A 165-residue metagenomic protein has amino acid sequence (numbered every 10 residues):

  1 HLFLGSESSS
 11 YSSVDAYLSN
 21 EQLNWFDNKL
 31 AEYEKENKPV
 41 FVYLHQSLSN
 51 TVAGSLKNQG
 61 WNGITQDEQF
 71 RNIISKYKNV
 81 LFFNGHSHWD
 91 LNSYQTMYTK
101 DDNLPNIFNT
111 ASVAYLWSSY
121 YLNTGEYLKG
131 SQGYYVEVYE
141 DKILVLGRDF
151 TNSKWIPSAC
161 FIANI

Functional and structural regions predicted by a protein language model:
H1-S8, F41-Y43, P105-S112, L146-G147: Active-site-proximal beta-strand elements of phosphoester/diester hydrolases
L4-S6, F26, V42, H86 (+1 more regions): Divalent metal-coordination and catalytic microenvironments
S6-S10, Q46-N50, H86-L91, S112-L116 (+1 more regions): Solvent-exposed loop/turn segments at secondary-structure junctions within structured extracellular/periplasmic domains
S9, A31, D141: Residue-level marker of positions within ordered structural domains that often coincide with functionally constrained
S10-S19, Y33-N84: Active-site-proximal segments of metal-dependent phosphoesterases and phosphodiesterases across multiple
N20-A31: Amphipathic, non-transmembrane alpha-helical secondary structure
N58-D141: Conserved beta-sheet core of the metallophosphoesterase superfamily
Y127-I165: A short C-terminal boundary segment appended to hydrolase-like catalytic domains
